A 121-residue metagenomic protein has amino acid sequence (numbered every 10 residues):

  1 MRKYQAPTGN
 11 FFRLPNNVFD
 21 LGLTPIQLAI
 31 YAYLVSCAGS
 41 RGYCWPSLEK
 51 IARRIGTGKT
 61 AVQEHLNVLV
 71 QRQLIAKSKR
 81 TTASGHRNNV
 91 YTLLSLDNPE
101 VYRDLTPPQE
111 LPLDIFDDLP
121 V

Functional and structural regions predicted by a protein language model:
M1-V121: Electropositive, intrinsically flexible nucleic-acid-contacting patches
